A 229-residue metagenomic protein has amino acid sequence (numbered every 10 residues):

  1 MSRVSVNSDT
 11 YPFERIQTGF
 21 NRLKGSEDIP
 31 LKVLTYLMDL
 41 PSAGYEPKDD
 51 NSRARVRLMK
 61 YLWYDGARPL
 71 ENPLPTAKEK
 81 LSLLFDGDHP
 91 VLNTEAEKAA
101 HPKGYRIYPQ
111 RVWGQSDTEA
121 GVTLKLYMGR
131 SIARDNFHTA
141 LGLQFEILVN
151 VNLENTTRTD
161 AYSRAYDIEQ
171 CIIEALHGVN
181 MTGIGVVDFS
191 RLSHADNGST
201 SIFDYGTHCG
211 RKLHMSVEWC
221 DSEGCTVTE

Functional and structural regions predicted by a protein language model:
S2-D135, T228: Small/polar-rich, solvent-exposed N-terminal microdomains that initiate assembly or binding
D117, Y162-C220, C225: Acidic-leaning, charged glycine-interspersed low-complexity segments
L124, L141-F145, R211-M215: Hydrophobic residues positioned within well-ordered beta-strands of beta-sheet architectures
R130-I132, I147-L153, L176, V217-E223: Beta-strand elements of well-folded, non-transmembrane domains
I132-A140, Y205-T207: Short glycine/proline-enriched loop/turn "hinge" motifs that connect secondary-structure elements and lie
H138-T156: Short acidic, glycine/tyrosine-flanked loop/strand segments centered on an H-E-D-like triad
N155-S163: Short, flexible/disordered intra-domain loops and linkers
T159, V227-E229: Short coil/turn segments at secondary-structure boundaries
